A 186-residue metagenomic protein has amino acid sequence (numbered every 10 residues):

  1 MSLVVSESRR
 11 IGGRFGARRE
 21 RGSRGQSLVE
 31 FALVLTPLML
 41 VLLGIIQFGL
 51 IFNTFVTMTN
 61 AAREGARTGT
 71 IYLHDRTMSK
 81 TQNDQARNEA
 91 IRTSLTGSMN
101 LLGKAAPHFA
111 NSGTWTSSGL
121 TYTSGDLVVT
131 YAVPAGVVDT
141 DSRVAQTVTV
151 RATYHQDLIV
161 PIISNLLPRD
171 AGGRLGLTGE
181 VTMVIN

Functional and structural regions predicted by a protein language model:
S2-R9, R67-N186: Short, conserved structural patches
S2-S98: Alpha-helical assembly-interface signal, strongest on the long, hydrophobic N-terminal helix that forms
